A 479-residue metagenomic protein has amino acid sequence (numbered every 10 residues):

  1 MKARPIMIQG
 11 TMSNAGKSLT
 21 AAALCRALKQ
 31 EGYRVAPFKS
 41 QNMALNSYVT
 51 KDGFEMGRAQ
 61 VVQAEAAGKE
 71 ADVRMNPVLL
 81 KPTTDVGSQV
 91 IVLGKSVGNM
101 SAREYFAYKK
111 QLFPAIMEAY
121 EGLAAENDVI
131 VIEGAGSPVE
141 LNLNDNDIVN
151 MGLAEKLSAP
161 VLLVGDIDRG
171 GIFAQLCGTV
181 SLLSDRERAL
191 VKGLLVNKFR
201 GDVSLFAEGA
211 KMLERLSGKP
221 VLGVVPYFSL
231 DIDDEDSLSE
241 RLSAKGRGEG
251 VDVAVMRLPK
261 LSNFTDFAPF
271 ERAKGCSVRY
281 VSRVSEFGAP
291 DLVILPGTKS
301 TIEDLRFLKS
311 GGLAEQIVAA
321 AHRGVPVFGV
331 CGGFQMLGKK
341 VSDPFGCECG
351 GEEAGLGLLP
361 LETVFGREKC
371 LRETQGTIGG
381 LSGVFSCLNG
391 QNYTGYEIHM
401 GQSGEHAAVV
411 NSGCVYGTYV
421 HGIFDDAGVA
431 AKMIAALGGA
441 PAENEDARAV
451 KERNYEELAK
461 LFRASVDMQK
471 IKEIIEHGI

Functional and structural regions predicted by a protein language model:
M1-A319, P326, D343, R367 (+1 more regions): Flexible phosphate-sensing "switch/lid" loops adjacent to ATP/NTP-binding sites across phosphate-transfer
C331-G332: Catalytic nucleophile serine of serine hydrolases, specifically the conserved "nucleophile elbow" pentapeptide
Q335: A Zn2+-metalloprotease active-site environment signal
G338-G390: A conserved active-site-flanking secondary-structure segment within enzyme catalytic domains
